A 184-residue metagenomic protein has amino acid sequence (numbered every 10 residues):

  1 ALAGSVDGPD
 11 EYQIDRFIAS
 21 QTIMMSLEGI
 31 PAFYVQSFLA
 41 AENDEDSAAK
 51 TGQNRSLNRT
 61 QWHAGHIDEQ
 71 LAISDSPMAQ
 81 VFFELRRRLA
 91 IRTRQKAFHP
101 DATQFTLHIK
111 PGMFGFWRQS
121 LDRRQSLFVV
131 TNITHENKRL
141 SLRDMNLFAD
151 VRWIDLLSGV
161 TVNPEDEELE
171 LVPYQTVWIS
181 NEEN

Functional and structural regions predicted by a protein language model:
A1-L127, I133-K138: Loop/helix patches that line or flank the sugar-binding groove of alpha-linked glycan CAZymes
R88, W153, Y174: A residue-level signal for conserved active-site and pocket-lining positions in enzyme catalytic cores
R92, I154-L157, V177: Metal-dependent nuclease catalytic cores in nucleic-acid-processing enzymes, especially RNase H-like/related
N137-L157: Beta-strand-rich binding/interaction modules
K138-L142, V162, L169: Generic detection of short hydrophobic beta-strand segments and adjacent strand-loop junctions
N163-N184: C-terminal beta-strand-rich structural cap/linker in extracellular carbohydrate-active enzymes
